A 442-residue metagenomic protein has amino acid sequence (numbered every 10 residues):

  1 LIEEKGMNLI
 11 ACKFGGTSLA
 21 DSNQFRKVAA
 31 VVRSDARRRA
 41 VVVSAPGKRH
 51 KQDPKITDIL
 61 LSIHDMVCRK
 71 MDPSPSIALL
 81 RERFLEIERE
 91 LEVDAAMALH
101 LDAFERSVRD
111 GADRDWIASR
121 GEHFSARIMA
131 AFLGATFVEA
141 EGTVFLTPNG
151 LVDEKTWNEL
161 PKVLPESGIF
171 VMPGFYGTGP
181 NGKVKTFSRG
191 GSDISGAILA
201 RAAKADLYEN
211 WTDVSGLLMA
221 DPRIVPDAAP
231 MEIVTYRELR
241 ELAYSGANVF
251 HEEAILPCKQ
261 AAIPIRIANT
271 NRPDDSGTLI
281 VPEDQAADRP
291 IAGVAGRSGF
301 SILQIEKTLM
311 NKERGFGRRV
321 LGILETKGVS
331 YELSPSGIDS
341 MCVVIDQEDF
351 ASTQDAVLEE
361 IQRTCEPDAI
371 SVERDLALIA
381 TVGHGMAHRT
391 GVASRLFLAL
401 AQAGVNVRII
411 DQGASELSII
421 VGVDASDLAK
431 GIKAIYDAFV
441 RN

Functional and structural regions predicted by a protein language model:
I2-F250, I255, D346, G422-D424: Nucleotide/pyrophosphate-binding catalytic subdomain
N8-I10, R38-V41, D115-W116, A135-T136 (+15 more regions): Structural motif
P46-G47, V214-G216, I265, N269-D274 (+3 more regions): Glycine-rich beta-alpha junction loops
K48, V144-L146, G216-L217, P273-D275 (+2 more regions): Short secondary-structure capping/turn micro-motifs that flank functional sites
F250-E252, A261, A268-T278, A351-Q354: Surface-exposed amphipathic alpha-helical tracts and adjacent flexible/coil segments at the periphery of soluble enzymes
S276-N442: A conserved regulatory-domain signal marking ACT and ACT-like small-molecule sensing domains and adjacent regulatory
